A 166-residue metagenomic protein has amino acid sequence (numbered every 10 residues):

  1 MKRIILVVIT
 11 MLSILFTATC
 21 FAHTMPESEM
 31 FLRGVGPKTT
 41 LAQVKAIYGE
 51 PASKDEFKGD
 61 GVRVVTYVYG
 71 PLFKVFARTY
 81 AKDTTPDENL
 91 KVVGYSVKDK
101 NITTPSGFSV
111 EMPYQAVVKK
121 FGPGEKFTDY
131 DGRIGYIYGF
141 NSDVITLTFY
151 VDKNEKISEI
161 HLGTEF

Functional and structural regions predicted by a protein language model:
M1-I4: Positively charged n-region of N-terminal signal peptides that target proteins for export
L6-V7, A116: Detector for intrinsically disordered, low-structure N-terminal pre-sequences
V7-V8, K38: Intrinsically disordered, low-complexity segments enriched in polar/charged small residues
V8-T17: Bacterial N-terminal signal peptides
A18-A22: Sec/Tat signal peptide C-region and signal peptidase I cleavage site
H23-M30, V92-I102: Acidic/histidine-rich, surface-exposed loop or edge segments in extracytoplasmic proteins
M25, T39-E88, K98-K100, F108-F166: A cross-family detector of function-defining hotspots
R33-V35, P105-S106: Glycine-rich loop/hinge motif
